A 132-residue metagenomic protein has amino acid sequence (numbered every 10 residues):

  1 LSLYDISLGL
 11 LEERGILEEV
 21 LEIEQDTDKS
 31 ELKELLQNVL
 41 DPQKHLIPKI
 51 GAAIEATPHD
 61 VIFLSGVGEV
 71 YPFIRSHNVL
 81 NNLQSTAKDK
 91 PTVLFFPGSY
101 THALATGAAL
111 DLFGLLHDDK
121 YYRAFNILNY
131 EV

Functional and structural regions predicted by a protein language model:
L1-H45, K49: Long, charge-dense
L1-S2, F63-G66, V93-F96: A structural signal for short, well-ordered beta-strand segments and their strand-loop junctions that often border
S7-L8, E69-V70, S99-H102: Conserved nucleotide-binding/hydrolysis micro-motifs of P-loop NTPases
T27-S30, A53, V61, A87-K88 (+1 more regions): Surface-exposed peri-terminal alpha-helical interaction modules
V39, Q43, E69-S76: Short capping loops/turns at secondary-structure boundaries
K44-A56, S76: A short, acidic, amphipathic alpha-helical segment used as a generic capping/interface helix at domain edges
T57-F73: Conserved P-loop NTPase "ATPase switch" module shared by AAA+ and STAND
R75-V132: Glycine-rich, aromatic-bearing surface loops/beta-hairpins
